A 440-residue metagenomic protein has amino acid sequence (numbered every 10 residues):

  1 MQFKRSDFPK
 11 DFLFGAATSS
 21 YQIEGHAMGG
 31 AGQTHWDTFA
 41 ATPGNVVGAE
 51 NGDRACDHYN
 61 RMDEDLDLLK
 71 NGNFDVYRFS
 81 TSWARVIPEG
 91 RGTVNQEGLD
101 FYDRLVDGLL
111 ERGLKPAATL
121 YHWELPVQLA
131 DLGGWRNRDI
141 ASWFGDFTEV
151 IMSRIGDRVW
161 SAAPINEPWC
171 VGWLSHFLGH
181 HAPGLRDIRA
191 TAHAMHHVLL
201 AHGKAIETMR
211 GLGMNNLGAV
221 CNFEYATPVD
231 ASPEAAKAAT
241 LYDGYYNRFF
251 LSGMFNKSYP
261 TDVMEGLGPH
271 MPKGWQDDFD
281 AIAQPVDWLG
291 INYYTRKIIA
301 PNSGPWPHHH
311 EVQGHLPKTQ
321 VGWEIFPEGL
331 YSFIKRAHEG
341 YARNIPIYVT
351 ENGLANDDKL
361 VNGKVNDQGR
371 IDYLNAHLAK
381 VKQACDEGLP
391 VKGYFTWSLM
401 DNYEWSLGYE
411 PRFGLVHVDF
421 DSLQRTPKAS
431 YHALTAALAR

Functional and structural regions predicted by a protein language model:
M1-V46, K70, E89-R91, L99-R440: Active-site region of glycoside hydrolase catalytic domains
F8-P9, G32, H58, M62-D65: Short N-terminal amphipathic alpha-helix/helix-capping patch enriched in small hydrophobics with frequent Ser/Thr
D11-L13, Y59, V76: A common structural microfeature
V47-R61, R138: Active-site mouth loops of central-metabolism enzymes
R61-S82, Q284, W288: Catalytic domains of carbohydrate-active enzymes, especially glycoside hydrolases
T81-V94: Glycine-rich, proline-tolerant flexible connector loops at the mouths of alpha/beta enzymes
